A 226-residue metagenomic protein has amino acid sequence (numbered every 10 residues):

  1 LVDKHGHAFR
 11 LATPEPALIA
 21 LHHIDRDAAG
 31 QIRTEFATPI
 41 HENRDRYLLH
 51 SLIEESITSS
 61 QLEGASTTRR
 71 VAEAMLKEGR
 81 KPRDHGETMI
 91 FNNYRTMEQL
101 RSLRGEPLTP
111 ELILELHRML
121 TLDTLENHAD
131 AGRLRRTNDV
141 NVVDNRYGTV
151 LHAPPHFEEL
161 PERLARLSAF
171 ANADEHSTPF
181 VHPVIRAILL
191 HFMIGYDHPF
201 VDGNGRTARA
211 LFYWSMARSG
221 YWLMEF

Functional and structural regions predicted by a protein language model:
L1-F226: FIC/Doc superfamily catalytic core
